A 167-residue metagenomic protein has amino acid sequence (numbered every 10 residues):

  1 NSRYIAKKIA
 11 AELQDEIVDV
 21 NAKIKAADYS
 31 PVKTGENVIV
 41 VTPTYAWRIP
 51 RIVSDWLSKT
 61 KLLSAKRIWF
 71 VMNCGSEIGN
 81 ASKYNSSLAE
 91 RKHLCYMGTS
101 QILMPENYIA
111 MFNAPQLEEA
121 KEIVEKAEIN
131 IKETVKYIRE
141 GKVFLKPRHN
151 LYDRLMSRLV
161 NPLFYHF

Functional and structural regions predicted by a protein language model:
R3-I24, D28, V32-T42, A46-H166: FMN-binding flavodoxin-like domain, especially the glycine-rich phosphate-binding loop
